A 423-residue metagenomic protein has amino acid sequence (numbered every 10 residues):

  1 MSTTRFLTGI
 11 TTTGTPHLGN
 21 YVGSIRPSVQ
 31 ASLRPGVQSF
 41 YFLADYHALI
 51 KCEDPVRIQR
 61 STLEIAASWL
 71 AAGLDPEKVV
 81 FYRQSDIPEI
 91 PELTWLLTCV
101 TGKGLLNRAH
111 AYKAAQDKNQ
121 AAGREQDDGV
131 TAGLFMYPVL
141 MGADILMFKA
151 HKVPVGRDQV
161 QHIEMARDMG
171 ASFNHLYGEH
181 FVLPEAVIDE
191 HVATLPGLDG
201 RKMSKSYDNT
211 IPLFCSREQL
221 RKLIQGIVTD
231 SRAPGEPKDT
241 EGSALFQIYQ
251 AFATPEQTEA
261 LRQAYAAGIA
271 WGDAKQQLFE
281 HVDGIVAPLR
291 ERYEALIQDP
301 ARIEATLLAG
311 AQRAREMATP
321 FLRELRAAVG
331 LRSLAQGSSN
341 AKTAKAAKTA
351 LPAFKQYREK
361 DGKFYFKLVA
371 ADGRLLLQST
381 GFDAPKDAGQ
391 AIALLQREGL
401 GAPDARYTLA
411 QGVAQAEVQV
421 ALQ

Functional and structural regions predicted by a protein language model:
T3-L7, T12-G142, E294: N-terminal Rossmann-like or analogous alpha/beta NTP/dinucleotide-binding catalytic cores that position adenine
P16-V22, F40, A44, V56-S61 (+5 more regions): Structured ligand/cofactor/substrate-binding pocket environments in proteins
Q161, M169-D361, A371, L375: Conserved nucleotide- and phosphate/pyrophosphate-binding catalytic cores in adenylate/nucleotidyl-handling enzymes
K363-L368, L395: Short, structured motif recognition centered on aromatic/hydrophobic residues
R374-A384: A short, exposed loop/beta-hairpin motif centered on an aromatic-Gly-Thr core
D383-L400: A short, charged, amphipathic alpha-helix used as a generic interaction element across diverse proteins
L400-Q423: Short, mixed-charge low-complexity intrinsically disordered segments
